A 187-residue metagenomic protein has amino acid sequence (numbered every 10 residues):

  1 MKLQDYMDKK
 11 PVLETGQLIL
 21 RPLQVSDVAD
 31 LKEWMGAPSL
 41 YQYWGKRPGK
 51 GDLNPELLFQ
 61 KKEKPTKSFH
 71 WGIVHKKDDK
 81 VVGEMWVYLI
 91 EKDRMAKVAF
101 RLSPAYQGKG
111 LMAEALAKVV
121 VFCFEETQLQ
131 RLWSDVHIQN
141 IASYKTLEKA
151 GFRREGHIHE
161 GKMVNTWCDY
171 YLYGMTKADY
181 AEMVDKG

Functional and structural regions predicted by a protein language model:
M1-S39, H70, V74-G187: Acyl-donor (CoA/ACP) binding surface of acyl/acetyltransferases
M35, W44, K62-K64: Hydrophobic residues in alpha-helical segments
S39-F59: Conserved GNAT-fold acetyl-CoA-binding loop/helix
K50-N54, K62-K64, L102-P104: Juxtamembrane/interface motifs at transmembrane-helix termini
F59-G72: A short helix-loop-beta-strand connector motif used in the catalytic cores of GNAT acetyltransferases and, in some
